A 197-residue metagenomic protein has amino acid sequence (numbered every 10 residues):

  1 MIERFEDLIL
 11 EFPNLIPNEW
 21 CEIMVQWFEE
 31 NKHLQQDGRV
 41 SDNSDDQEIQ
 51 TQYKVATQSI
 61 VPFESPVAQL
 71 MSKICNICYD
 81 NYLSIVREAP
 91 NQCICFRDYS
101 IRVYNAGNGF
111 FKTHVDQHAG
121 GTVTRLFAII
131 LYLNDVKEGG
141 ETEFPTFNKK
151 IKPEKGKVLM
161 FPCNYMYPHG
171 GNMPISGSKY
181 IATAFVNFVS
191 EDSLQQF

Functional and structural regions predicted by a protein language model:
M1-C93: Non-heme Fe(II)/2-oxoglutarate
R4, C93-F96, G121-T124, P153 (+1 more regions): A generic fold-level signal
W27-F28, M71-Y79, L126-L133, V189-S190 (+1 more regions): Short, Φ-rich (hydrophobic/aromatic) sequence segments
A89-N105: Acidic, glycine-rich loop-and-strand cores that form catalytic or ligand-binding grooves in diverse globular domains
I101-A106, A119-E138, A184-F188: Short, conserved beta-strand element in jelly-roll/cupin
F110-H118: Histidine-centered catalytic micro-motifs
T113, T124-R125, K137-F197: Catalytic core of Fe(II)/2-oxoglutarate
